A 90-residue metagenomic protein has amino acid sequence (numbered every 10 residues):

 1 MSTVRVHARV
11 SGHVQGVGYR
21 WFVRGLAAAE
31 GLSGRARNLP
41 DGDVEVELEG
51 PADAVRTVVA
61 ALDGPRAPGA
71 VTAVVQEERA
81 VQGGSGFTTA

Functional and structural regions predicted by a protein language model:
M1-A90: Intrinsically disordered, low-complexity, mixed-charge
